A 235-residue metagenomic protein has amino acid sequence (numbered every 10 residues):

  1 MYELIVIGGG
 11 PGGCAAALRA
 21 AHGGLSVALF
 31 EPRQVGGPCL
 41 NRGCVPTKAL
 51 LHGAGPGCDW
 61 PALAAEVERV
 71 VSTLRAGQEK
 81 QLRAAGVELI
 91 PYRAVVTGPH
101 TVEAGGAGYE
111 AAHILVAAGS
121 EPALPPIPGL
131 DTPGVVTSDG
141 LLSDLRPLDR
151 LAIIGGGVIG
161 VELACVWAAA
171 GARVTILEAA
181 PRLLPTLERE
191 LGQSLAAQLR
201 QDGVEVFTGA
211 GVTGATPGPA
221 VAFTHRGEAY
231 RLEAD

Functional and structural regions predicted by a protein language model:
M1-I7, R19-G23, V35-V45, L74-I154 (+2 more regions): FAD-binding core/adjacent interface of flavoenzyme oxidoreductases
Y2-L29, A152, I159-A169: N-terminal Rossmann-like FAD-binding beta1-loop-alpha1 element of flavoenzymes
G13, G36, E121-A123, I159-G160 (+1 more regions): Glycine-rich nucleotide phosphate-binding loop and flanking beta-alpha elements of Rossmann-like dinucleotide-binding
L25-E31, V116-A117, A172-E178: Short beta-strand "acidic-cap" motif of Rossmann-like dinucleotide-binding folds
R33-A54, R182-Q198: Conserved N-terminal glycine-rich FAD pyrophosphate-binding loop of Rossmann-like flavoproteins
T47-V67: Glycine-rich active-site loop/strand segments that organize a redox cofactor
R69-R75, L142-S143, L148-A152, V158-P217 (+1 more regions): Rossmann-like dinucleotide-binding cores of NAD(P)H-dependent redox enzymes
